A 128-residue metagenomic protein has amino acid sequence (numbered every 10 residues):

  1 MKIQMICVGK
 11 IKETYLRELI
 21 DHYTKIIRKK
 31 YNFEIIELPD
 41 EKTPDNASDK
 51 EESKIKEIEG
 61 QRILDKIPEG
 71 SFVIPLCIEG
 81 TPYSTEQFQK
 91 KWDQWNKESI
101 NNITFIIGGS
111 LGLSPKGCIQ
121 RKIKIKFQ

Functional and structural regions predicted by a protein language model:
M1-K30: N-terminal beta1-alpha1 ligand-phosphate binding loop
K2-I6, E34-I36, T104: A structural signal for isolated positions on well-ordered beta-strands in alpha/beta enzyme cores
I6, I36, I74, I123-I125: Hydrophobic/aromatic beta-strand patches that form the interior of the parallel beta-sheet core in alpha/beta enzyme
L16-I20, T85-Q89, C118: Conserved strand-to-helix beginnings and helix N-cap segments that scaffold or border functional pockets
R28-E34, N101: A generic structural motif
Y31, G70-S71, Q120-K122: Short, well-ordered alpha-helix to beta-strand connector turns
P39-N101: S-adenosyl-L-methionine/SAH cofactor-binding core of RNA-modifying enzymes
I78, P82, D93-Q128: A glycine-rich beta-strand to alpha-helix segment that forms a phosphate/ribose-binding loop at ligand/cofactor sites
